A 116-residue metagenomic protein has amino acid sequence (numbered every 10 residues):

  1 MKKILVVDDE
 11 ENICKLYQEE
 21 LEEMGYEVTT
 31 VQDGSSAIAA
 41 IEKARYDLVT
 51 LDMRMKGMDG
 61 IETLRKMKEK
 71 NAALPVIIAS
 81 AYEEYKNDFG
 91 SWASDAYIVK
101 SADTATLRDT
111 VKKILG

Functional and structural regions predicted by a protein language model:
K15-E23: Charged docking surfaces used in two-component/phosphorelay signaling
G25-Q32, A40: Short hydrophobic/Thr-rich beta-strand motif most characteristic of the beta2 strand and flanking loop of CheY-like
Q32-S36, D59-E62: Acidic catalytic/metal-coordinating carboxylates
A39, I61-A72: Short amphipathic alpha-helix used as the core "switch/output" element in two-component signaling
D52: Active-site residues of response regulator receiver
M55: Receiver (REC) domain active-site loop signature in two-component systems and cognate sites in sensor histidine kinases
E62, Y82-K100, A105-D109: Alpha4 helix (beta4-alpha4-beta5 surface) of REC/receiver domains from two-component response regulators
